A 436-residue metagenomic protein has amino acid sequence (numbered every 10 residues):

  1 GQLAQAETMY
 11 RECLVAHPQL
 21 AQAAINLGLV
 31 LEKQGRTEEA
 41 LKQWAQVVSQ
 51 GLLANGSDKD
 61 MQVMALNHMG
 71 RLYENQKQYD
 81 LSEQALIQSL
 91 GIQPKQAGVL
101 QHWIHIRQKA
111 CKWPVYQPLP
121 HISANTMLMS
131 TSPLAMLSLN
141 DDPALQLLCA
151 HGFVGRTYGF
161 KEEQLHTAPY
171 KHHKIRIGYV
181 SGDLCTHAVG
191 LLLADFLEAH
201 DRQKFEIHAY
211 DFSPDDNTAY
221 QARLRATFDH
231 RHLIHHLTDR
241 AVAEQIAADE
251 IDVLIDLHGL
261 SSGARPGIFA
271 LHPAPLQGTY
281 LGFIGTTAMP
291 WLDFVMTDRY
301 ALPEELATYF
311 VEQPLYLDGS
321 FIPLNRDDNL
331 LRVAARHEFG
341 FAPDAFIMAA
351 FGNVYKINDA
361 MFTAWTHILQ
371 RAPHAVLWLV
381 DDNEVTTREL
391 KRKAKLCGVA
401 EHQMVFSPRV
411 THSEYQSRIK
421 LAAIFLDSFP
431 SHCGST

Functional and structural regions predicted by a protein language model:
G1-G340, N353, R392-V399, T411-I424: Alpha-helical solenoid repeat scaffolds of the TPR/TPR-like class and their adjacent stem/linker regions that mediate
H173-R176, A342-A349, A375-V376: Charged active-site motifs of nucleotide-sugar-dependent glycosyltransferases
V180, F351-G352, V380, S407: Short hydrophobic "strand-cap" motifs at the C-terminus of beta-strands
F196-Q203, D359-P373: Short hydrophobic signal-anchor/transmembrane segments that target glycosyltransferases and glycosylation machinery
Y210-D216, V376-E389: Glycosyltransferase donor-sugar binding loop
S261, D427-T436: Nucleotide-sugar-dependent
A349-A360: Substrate-binding clefts and catalytic carboxylate motifs of secreted carbohydrate-active enzymes
M404-V410: Catalytic cores of eukaryotic secretory-pathway lumenal/extracellular enzymes that build and remodel glycoconjugates
